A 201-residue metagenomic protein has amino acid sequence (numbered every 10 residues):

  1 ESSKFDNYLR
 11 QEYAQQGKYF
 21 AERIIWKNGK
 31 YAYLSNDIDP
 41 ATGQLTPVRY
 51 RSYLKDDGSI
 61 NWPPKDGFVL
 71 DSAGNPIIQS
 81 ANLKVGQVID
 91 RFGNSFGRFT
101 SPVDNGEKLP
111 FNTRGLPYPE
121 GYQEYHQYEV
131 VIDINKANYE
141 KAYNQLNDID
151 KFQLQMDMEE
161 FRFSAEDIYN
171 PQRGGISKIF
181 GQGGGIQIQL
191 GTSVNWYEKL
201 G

Functional and structural regions predicted by a protein language model:
S2-G201: Catalytic toxin/effector domains delivered as secreted proteins or via bacterial secretion systems
